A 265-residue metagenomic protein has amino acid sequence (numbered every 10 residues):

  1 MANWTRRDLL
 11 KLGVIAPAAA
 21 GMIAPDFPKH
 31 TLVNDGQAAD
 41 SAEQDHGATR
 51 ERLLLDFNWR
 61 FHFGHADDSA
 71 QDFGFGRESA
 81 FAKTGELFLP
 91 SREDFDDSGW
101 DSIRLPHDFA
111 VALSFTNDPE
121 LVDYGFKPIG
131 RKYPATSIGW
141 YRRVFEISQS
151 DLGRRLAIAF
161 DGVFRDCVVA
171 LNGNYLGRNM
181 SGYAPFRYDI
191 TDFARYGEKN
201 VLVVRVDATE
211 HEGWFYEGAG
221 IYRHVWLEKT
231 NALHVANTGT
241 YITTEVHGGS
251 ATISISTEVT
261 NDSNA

Functional and structural regions predicted by a protein language model:
M1-P17: N-terminal secretory signal peptides and thylakoid transit peptides that target proteins across membranes
A18-I23: Hydrophobic h-region of N-terminal signal peptides that target proteins for export in Gram-negative bacteria
P25-A38: Signal peptide processing junction and immediate N-terminal pro/mature segment of secreted/exported proteins
A39-A159, E212, Y216-I221, L233 (+1 more regions): Extended carbohydrate-recognition surfaces in non-catalytic/accessory domains of CAZymes and lectin-like proteins
F63-A66, A112, R131-T243, D262-S263: Accessory beta-strand-rich segments of carbohydrate-active enzymes
T244-A251: Short, solvent-exposed loop/linker segments at the N-terminal edge of repeated beta-sheet extracellular domains
T252-A265: Beta-strand-rich binding/interaction modules
